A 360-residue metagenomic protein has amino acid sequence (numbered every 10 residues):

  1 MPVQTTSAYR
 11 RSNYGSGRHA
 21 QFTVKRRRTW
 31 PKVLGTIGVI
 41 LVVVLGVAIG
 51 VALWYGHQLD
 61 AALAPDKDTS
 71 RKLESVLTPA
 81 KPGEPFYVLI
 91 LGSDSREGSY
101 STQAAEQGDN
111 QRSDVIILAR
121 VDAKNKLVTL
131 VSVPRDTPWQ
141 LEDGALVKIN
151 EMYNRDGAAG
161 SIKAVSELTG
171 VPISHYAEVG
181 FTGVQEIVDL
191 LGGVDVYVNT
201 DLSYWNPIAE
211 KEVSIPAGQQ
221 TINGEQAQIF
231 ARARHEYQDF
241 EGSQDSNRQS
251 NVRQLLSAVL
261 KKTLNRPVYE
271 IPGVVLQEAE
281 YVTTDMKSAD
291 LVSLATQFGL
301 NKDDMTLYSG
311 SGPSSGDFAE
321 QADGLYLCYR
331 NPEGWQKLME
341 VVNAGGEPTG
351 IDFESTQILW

Functional and structural regions predicted by a protein language model:
M1-R27: Acidic/Ser-Thr/Pro-Gly-rich, low-complexity N-terminal segments of Actinobacterial cell-envelope proteins
G17-N125: Entry/capping segment at the start of metal-dependent catalytic domains with acidic active-site entry clusters
L73, G98-S99, I222, T283-W360: C-terminal solvent-exposed extensions
G83-F86, Q111-I116, N125-V128, V133 (+8 more regions): Extracytoplasmic
T102-Q107, V147-R155, G170-H175, A217 (+4 more regions): Second-shell loop/turn segments in exported
S113-V115, L146, N150, A158-S166 (+9 more regions): Extracytoplasmic/secreted envelope proteins and their assembly/folding machinery, especially bacterial periplasmic
N150-S214: Amphipathic, coiled-coil-like alpha-helical scaffolding segments used for oligomerization/assembly
D189-P267: Flexible, polar/acidic helix-loop-strand segments at domain edges
